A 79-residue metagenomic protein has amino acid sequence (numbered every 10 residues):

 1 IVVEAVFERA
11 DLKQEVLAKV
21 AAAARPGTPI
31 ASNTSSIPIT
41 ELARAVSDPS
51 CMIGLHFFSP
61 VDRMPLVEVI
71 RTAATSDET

Functional and structural regions predicted by a protein language model:
I1-A22, P26: Phosphate-binding active sites in nucleotide-utilizing proteins
A18, P29-T79: Rossmann-fold dinucleotide-binding core
